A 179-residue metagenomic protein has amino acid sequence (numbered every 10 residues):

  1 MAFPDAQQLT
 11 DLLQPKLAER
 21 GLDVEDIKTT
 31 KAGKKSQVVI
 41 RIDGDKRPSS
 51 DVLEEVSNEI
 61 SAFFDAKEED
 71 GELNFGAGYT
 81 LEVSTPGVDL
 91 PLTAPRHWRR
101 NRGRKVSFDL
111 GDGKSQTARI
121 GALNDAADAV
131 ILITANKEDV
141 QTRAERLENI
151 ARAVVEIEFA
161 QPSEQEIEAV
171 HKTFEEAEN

Functional and structural regions predicted by a protein language model:
M1-N179: Short Lys/Arg-rich amphipathic alpha-helical segments
